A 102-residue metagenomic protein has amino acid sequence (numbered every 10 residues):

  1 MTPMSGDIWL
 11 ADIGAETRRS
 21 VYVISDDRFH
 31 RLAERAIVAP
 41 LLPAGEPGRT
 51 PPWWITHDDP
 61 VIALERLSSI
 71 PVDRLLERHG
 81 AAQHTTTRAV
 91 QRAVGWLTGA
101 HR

Functional and structural regions predicted by a protein language model:
M1, I55-R102: C-terminal terminal-subdomain/extension
D12, T17-I55: Compact nucleic-acid interaction/catalytic patches
